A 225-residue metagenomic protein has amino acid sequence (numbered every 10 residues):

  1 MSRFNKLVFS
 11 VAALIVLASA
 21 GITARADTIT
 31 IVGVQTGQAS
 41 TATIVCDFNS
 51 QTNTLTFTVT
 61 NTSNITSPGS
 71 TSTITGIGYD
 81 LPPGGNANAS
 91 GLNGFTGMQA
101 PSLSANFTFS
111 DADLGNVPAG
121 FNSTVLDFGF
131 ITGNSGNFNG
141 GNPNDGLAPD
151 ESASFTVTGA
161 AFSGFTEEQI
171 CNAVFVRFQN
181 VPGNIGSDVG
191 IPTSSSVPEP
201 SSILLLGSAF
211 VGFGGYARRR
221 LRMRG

Functional and structural regions predicted by a protein language model:
M1, A20, F213-G215: Coiled-coil-like amphipathic alpha-helices with heptad-repeat character
S2-V11: Bacterial N-terminal signal peptides that target proteins for export
S10-S19: Bacterial N-terminal signal peptides
G21-A26: Sec/Tat signal peptide C-region and signal peptidase I cleavage site
D27-S196: Mature extracellular "passenger" or substrate-interacting domains of secreted, surface-exposed proteins
P198-R218: A short, hydrophobic C-terminal helix/tail in secreted or cell-surface proteins
L221-G225: Short, charged juxtamembrane terminal tails flanking transmembrane helices
